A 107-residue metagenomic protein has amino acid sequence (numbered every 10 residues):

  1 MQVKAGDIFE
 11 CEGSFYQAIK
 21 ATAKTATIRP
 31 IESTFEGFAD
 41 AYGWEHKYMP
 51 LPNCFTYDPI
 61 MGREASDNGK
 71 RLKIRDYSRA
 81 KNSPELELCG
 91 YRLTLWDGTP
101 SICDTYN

Functional and structural regions predicted by a protein language model:
M1-F15, K24-N107: Mixed-charge, low-complexity intrinsically disordered regions
